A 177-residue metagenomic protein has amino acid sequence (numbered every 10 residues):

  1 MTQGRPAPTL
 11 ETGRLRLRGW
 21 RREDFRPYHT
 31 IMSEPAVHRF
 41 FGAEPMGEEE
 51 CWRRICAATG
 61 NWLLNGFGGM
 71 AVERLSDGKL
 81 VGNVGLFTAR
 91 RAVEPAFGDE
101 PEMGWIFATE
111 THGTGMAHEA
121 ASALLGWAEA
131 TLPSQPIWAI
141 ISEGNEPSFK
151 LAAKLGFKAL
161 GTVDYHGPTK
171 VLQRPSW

Functional and structural regions predicted by a protein language model:
M1-F40, G69-W177: Acyl-donor (CoA/ACP) binding surface of acyl/acetyltransferases
R22-F25, E48, C56: Structural motif corresponding to alpha-helix initiation and N-cap regions
E44-P45: Short glycine-enriched, charge-decorated loop/helix-capping segments at active-site entrances that position
T59-A71: A short helix-loop-beta-strand connector motif used in the catalytic cores of GNAT acetyltransferases and, in some
